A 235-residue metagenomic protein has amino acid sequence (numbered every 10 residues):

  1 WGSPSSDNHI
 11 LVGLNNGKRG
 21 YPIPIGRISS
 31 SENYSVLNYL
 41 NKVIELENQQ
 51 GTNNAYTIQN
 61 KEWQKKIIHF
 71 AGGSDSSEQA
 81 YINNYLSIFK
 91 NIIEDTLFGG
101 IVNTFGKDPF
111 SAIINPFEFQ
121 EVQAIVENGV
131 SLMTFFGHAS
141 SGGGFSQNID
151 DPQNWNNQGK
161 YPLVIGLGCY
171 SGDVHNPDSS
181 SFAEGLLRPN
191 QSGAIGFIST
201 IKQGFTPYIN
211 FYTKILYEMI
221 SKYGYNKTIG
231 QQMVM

Functional and structural regions predicted by a protein language model:
W1-M235: Cysteine-dependent hydrolase recognition
